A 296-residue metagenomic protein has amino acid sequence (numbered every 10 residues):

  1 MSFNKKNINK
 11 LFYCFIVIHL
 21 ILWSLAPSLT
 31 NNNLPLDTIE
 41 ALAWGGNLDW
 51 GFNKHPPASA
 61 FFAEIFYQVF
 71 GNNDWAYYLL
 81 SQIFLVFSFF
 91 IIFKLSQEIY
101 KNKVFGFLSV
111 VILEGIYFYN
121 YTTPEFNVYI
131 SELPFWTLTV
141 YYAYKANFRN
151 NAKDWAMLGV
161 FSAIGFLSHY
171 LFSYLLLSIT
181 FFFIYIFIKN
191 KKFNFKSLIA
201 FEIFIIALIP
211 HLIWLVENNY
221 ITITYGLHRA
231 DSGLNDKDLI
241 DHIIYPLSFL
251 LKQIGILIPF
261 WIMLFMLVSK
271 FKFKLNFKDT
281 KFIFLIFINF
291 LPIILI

Functional and structural regions predicted by a protein language model:
N9, L79-Y100, G115, T137-Y142: Transmembrane-helix motifs of polytopic, lipid-linked glycan transferases
I16, G106-E114, S162, F166: Short helix- or helix-capping micro-motifs that position conserved polar/aromatic residues at function-defining sites
A26-A41, G51-I65, G71-A76, N219: Extracytoplasmic catalytic/substrate-binding loops of multi-pass membrane glycan-assembly enzymes
N47, D154-Y170, F204-L208: Membrane-interface alpha helices of multi-pass inner-membrane proteins
A63-Y67, L80-I91, I112, E132-F135 (+1 more regions): Transmembrane alpha-helices of multi-pass, membrane-embedded glycan-processing enzymes that use lipid-linked
Q97-Y100, T139-D154, G165: Membrane-interface transmembrane helices that cradle and orient dolichyl/undecaprenyl
Y121-S131: Short acidic/glycine- and proline-prone juxtamembrane loop motifs at membrane-interface regions of multi-pass membrane
L175-K278: Transmembrane-lumen/periplasm boundary regions of multi-pass, lipid-linked membrane glycan transferases
